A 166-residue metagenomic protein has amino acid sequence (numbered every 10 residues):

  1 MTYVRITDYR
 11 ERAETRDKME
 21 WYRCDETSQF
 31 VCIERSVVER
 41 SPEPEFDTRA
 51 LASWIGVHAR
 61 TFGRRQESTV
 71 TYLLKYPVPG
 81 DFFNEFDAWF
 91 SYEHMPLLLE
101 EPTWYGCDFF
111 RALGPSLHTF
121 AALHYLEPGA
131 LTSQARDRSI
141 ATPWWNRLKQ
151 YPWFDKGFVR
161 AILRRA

Functional and structural regions predicted by a protein language model:
M1-A166: Macromolecular interaction modules
